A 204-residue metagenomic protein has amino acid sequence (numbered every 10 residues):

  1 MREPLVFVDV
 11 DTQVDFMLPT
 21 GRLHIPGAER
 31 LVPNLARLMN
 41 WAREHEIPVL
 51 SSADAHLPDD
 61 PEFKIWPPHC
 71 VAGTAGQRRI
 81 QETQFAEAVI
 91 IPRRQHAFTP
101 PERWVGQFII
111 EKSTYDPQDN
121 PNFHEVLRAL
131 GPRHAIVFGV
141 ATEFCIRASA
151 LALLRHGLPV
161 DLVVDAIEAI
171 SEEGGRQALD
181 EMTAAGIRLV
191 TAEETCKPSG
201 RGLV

Functional and structural regions predicted by a protein language model:
R2-F7: Extreme N-terminal starter segment of soluble prokaryotic enzymes
V8-V10, A53, V164: Active-site flanking residues adjacent to catalytic metal/cofactor-binding acidic residues
V14, L18, L57, E168: Short, glycine/acidic-enriched loop or turn micro-motifs at the edges of active sites
T20-A28, I65-C70: Short glycine-enriched, charge-decorated loop/helix-capping segments at active-site entrances that position
P33-H134: Active-site alpha/beta core segments
L38-W41, I146-R155: Histidine-anchored nucleotide/phosphate-binding helix
I110, R188-P198: Short acidic-hydrophobic, aromatic-tinged amphipathic segments that line or gate anion-handling sites
I136-G139, P159-E172: A short glycine-rich beta-strand->turn/loop micro-motif centered on a GG-aromatic cluster
